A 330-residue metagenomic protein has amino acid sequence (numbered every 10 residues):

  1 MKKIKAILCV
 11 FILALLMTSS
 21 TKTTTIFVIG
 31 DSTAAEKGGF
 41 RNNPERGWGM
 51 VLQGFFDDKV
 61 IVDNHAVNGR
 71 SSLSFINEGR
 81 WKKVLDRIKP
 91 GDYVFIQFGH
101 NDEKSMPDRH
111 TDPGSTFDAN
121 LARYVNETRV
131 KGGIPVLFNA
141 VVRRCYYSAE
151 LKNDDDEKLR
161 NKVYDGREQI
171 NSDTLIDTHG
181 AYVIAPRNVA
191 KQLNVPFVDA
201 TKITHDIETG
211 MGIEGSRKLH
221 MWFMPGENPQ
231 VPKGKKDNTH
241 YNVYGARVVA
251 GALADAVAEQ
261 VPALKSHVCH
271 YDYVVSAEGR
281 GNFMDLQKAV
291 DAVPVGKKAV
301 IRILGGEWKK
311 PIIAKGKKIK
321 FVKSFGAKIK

Functional and structural regions predicted by a protein language model:
K3-K5, F11-T24: Bacterial Sec-dependent signal peptides at the C-terminal "C-region" and cleavage site
T21-A66, K82-V94: Serine-esterase "nucleophile elbow" of acetyl-processing enzymes
A34-G39, S72-S74, N282-F283: Short, solvent-exposed loop/turn elements at domain surfaces
E45, S72-K83, G305: N-terminal post-signal-peptidase region of extra-cytosolic proteins
G79-V243, R247, G251-V261: Alpha-helical cap/lid subdomain in secreted, periplasmic, or secretory-pathway luminal O-acyl-processing enzymes
C269-S276: Short aromatic-glycine-(Arg/Gly/Cys) micro-motifs in beta-strand/loop hairpins
R280-F283, K298-I329: N-terminal extracellular ligand-recognition/capping segment immediately after the signal peptide
